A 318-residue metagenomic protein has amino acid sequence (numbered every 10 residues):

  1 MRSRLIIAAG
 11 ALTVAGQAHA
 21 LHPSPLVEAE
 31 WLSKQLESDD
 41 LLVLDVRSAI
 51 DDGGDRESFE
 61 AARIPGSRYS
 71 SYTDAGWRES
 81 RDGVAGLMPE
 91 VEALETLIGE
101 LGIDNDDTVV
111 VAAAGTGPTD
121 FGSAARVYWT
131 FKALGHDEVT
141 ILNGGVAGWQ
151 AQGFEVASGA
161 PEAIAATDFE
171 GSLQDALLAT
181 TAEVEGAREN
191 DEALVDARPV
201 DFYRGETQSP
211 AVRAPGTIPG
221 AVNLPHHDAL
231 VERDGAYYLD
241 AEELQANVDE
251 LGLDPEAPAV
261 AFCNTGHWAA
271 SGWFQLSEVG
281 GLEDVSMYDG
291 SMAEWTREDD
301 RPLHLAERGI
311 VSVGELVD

Functional and structural regions predicted by a protein language model:
M1-I6: Bacterial N-terminal signal peptides that target proteins for export
A15-A18: N-terminal signal peptide c-region/cleavage motif recognized by signal peptidases
L21-H22, L26, K34, D51 (+3 more regions): Active-site neighborhoods of enzymes that stabilize oxyanions during catalysis
S38-L42, P65-G66, N105-V109, D137 (+4 more regions): Loop/turn elements at helix/coil->beta-strand transitions in domains of secreted/extracellular proteins
L42-L94: N-terminal carbohydrate-binding/catalytic regions of secreted carbohydrate-active enzymes
E79-D107, H226-A259: Helix-loop module immediately N-terminal to the HCX5R catalytic loop in PTP-like cysteine phosphatase domains
M88-A187, T207, G216, W268-V285 (+1 more regions): Thiolate-centered catalytic microenvironments shared by cysteine-dependent enzyme domains
A236, A246-R308: C-terminal soluble interaction/assembly domains
